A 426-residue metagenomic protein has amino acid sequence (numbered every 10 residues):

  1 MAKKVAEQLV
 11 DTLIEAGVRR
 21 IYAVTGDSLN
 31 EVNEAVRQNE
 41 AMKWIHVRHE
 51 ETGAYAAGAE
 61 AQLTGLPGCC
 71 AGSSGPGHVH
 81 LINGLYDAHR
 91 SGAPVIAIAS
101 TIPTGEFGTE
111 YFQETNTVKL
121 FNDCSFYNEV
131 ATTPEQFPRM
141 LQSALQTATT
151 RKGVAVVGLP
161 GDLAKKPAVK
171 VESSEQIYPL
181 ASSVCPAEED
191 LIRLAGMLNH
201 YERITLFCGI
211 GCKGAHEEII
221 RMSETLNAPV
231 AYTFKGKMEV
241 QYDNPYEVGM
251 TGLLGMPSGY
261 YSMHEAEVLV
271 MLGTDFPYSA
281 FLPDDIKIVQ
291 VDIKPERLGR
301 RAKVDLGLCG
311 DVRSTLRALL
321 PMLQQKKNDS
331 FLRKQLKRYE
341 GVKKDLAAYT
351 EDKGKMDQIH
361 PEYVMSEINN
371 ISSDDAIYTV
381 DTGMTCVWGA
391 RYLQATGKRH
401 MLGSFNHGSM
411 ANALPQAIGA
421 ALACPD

Functional and structural regions predicted by a protein language model:
A2, R19-R20, Q62-G72, G77-A99 (+6 more regions): Structural signature of the thiamine diphosphate
V5, E135, G158, K170-V171 (+2 more regions): Phosphate/pyrophosphate-binding active-site segments
A6-V10, I14, D27, V32-N39 (+1 more regions): Active-site diphosphate/adenylate-binding microenvironment
Q8-V18, A59-G65, H89, T147-R151 (+5 more regions): Glycine-rich phosphate/diphosphate-binding loops that line cofactor/substrate pockets in enzymes
N30-T104, E265-V268, T274-P277, V387-D426: Thiamine diphosphate
Q62, I210-I293, T396-D426: Glycine-rich, anion-gripping cofactor-binding loops and their flanking helix/strand elements in enzyme active sites
A99-R139, G236-R338: Glycine-rich, acidic loop regions that bind phosphate or pyrophosphate groups
G161-E189, F331, L346: Aromatic-enriched
